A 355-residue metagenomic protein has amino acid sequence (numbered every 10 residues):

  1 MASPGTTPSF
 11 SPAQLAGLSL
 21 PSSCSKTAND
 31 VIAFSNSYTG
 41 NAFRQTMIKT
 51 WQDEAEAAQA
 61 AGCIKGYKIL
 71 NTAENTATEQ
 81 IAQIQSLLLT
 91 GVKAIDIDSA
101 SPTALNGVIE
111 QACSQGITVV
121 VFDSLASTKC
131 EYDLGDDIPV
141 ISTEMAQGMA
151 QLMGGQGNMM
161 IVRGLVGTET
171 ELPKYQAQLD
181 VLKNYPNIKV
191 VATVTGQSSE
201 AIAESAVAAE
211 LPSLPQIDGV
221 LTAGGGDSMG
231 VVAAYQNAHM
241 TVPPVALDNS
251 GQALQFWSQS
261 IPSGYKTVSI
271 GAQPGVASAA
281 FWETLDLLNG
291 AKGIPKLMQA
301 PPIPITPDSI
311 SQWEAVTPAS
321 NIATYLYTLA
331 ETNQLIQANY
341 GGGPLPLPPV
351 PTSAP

Functional and structural regions predicted by a protein language model:
M1-P355: A residue-level marker of the well-folded mature domains of exported/periplasmic proteins
